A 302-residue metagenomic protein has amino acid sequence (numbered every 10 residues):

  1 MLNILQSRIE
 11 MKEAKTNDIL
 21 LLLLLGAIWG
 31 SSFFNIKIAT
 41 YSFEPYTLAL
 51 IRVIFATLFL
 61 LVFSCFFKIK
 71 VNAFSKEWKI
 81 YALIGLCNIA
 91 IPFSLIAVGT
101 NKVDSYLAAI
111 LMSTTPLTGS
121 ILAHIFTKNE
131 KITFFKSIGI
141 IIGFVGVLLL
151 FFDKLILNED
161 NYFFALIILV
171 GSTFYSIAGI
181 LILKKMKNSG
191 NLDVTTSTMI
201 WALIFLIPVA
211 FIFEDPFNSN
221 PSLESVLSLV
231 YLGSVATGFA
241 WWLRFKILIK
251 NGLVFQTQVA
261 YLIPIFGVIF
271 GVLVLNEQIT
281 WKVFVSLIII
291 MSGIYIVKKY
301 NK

Functional and structural regions predicted by a protein language model:
L2-T47, V98, N158-K184, I204-F205: Glycine-/small-residue-enriched transmembrane alpha-helix faces in small-molecule transporters and effluxers
A14-I19, S42-Y46, L50, A73-K79 (+3 more regions): Juxtamembrane helix-entry segments on the extracytoplasmic side of multipass membrane proteins
L20, F55-F59, L111-F126, I141 (+5 more regions): Alpha-helical transmembrane segments of compact multi-pass small-molecule transporters, enriched in specific families
I28, S32-F33, L61-M112, L149 (+1 more regions): Specific transmembrane alpha-helical segments of multi-pass solute transporters/efflux pumps, especially DMT/EamA
S31, N35-I38, S42, T57-F74 (+4 more regions): Membrane-interface helix-cap regions at the ends of transmembrane helices in multi-pass membrane proteins
L50-I51, I89, F93, L107-T114 (+2 more regions): Helix-helix packing/entry segments at the starts of transmembrane helices
L60, A82, S113-T114, L122 (+4 more regions): Hydrophobic transmembrane alpha-helices of multi-pass small-molecule transport proteins
L60, G119-I121, I125-F126, L157-E214 (+2 more regions): Transmembrane alpha-helical segments that form core, pore/gating elements of small-molecule transporters/exporters
